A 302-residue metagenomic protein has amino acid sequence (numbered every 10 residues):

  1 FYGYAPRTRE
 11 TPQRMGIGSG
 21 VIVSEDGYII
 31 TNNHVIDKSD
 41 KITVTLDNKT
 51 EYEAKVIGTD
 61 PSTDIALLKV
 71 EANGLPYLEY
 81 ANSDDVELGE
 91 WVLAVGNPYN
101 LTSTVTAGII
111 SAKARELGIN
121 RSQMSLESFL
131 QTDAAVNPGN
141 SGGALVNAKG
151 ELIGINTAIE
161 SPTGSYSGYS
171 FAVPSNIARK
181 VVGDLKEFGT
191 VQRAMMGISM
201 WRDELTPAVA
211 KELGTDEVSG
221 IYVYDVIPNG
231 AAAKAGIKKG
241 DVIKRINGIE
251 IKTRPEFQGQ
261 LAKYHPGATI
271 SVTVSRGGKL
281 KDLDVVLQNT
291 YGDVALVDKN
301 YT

Functional and structural regions predicted by a protein language model:
F1-A235, I249-A268, S275-L280, V286-T302: Serine-dependent protease modules
G240: Conserved catalytic motifs of ABC-family nucleotide-binding domains
I243: Conserved "HGTGT" condensation-loop signature of ketosynthase/thiolase-family condensing enzymes that catalyze
